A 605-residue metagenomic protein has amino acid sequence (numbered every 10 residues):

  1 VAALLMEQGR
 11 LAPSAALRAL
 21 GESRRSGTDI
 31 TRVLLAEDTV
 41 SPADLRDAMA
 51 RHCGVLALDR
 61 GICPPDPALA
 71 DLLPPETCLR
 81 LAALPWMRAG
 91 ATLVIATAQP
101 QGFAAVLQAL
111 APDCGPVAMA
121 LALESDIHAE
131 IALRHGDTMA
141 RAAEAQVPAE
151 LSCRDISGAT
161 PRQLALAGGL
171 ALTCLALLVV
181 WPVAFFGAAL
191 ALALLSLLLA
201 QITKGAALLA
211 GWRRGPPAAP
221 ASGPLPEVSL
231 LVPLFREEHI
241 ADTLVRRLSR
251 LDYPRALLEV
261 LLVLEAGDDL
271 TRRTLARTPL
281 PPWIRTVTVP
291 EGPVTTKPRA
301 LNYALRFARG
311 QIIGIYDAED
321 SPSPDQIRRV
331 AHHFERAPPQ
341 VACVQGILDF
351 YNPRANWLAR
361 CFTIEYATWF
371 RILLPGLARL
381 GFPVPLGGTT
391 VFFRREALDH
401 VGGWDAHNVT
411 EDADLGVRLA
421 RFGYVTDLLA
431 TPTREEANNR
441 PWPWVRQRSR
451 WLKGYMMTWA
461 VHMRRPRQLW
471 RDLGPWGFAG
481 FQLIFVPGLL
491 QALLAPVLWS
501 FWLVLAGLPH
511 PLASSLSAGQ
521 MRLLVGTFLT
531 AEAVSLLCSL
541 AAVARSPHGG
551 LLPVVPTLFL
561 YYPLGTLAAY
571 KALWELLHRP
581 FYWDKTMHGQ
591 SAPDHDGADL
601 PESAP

Functional and structural regions predicted by a protein language model:
T31-P112: Polyanionic, low-complexity intrinsically disordered segments
S125-H135, A149, T203-E227, E237-R255 (+2 more regions): Juxtamembrane C-terminal module of membrane proteins
D137-S222, A542-V543, G565-K571, E575-L576: N-terminal membrane-anchoring/stem segments of glycan-assembly enzymes
P226-S229, E259, D399, D414: Cell-envelope/extracellular polymer assembly enzymes that use nucleotide-activated donors
S249-G292: Acidic donor-binding segment of Leloir-type glycosyltransferases
R277-Q311, P324-V409, S449-A460: Long helical/loop segments within the catalytic core of UDP-sugar-dependent glycosyltransferases, especially the large
D317-S321, W404-H407, L419: The conserved acidic donor/metal-binding loop of glycosyltransferases
G416-R434: Catalytic donor-sugar/metal-binding loop of nucleotide-sugar-dependent glycosyltransferases
